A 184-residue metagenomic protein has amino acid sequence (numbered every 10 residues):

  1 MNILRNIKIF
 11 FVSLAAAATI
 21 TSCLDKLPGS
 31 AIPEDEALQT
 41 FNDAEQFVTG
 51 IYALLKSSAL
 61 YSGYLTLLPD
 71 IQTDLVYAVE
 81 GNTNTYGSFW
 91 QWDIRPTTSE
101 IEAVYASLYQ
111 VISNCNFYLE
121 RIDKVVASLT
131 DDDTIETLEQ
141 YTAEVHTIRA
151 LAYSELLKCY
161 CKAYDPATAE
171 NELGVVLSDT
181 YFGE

Functional and structural regions predicted by a protein language model:
M1-T21: Sec-dependent bacterial lipoprotein signal peptides
S22-D70: Membrane-proximal, proline-rich intrinsically disordered regions
F41-N42, T66-T98, T180-F182: A structural signal for short, hydrophobic/glycine-enriched beta-strand patches
K56-Y61, V76-A78, A152-A163: Secretory-pathway/luminal and periplasmic proteins that interact with or process carbohydrate-rich
N84-Y160: Conserved, well-structured interaction surfaces
L129-E136, Y160-E184: Short coil/linker segments at helix-helix boundaries
